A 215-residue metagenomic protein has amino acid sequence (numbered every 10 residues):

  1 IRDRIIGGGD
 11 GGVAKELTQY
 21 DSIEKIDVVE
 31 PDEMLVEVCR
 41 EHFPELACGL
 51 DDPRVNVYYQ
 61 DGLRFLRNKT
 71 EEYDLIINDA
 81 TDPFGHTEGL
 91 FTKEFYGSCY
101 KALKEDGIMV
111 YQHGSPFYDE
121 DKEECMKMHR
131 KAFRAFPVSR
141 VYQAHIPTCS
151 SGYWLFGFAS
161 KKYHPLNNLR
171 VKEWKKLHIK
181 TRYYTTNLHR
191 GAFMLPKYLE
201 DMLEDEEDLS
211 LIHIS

Functional and structural regions predicted by a protein language model:
I1-D3, I212-S215: Conserved small/polar residues in nucleotide/adenosyl-binding loops
D3-D106, Y118-C125: The AdoMet/dcAdoMet-binding core of the Class I SAM-like
D106-H113: Conserved beta-strand signature within the Rossmann-like core of class I S-adenosyl-L-methionine
K122-Y142: Conserved Class I S-adenosyl-L-methionine
Q143-T148: Short, solvent-exposed loop/turn elements at beta->coil junctions and helix N-caps that rim active or binding pockets
S151-L211: SAM/dcSAM-binding transferase cores
